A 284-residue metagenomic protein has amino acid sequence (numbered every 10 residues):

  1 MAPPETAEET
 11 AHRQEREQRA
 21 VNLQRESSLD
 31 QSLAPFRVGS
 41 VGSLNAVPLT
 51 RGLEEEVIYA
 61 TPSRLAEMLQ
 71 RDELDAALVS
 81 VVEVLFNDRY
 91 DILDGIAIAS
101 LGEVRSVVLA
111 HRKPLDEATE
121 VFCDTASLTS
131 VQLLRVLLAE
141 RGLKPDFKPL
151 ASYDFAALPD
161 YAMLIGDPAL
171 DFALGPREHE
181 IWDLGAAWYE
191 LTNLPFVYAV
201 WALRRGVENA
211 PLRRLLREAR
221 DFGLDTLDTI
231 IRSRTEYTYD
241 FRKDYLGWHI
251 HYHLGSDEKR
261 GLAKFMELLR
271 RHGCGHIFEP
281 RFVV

Functional and structural regions predicted by a protein language model:
M1-V284: Domain-level signature for soluble enzymes in the chorismate/prephenate branch of the shikimate pathway
